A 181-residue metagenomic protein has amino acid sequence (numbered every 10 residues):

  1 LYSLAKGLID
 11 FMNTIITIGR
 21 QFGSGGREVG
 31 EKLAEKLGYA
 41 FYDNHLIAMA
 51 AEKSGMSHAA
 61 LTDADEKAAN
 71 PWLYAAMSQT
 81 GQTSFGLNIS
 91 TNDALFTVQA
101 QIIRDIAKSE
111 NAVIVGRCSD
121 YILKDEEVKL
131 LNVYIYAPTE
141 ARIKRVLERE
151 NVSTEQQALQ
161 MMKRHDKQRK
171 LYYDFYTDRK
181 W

Functional and structural regions predicted by a protein language model:
L1-F11: Short, Lys/Arg-enriched N-terminal segments with co-localized hydrophobic residues within the first ~10-30 amino acids
N13-I15: Extreme N-terminal starter segment of soluble prokaryotic enzymes
I18-E31: Glycine-rich phosphate-binding P-loop
A40-A51: Short beta-strand-centered segment that lines the nucleotide-binding/catalytic pocket of NTP-utilizing
A51-N111: ATP-dependent small-molecule kinase phosphotransfer cores that center on conserved nucleotide phosphate-binding segments
L61, N70-A76, T154-W181: Small-molecule kinase domains that catalyze NTP-dependent phosphoryl transfer to phosphate-bearing small molecules
D105, R117, Y121, T139-A141 (+2 more regions): Long, contiguous binding/interaction regions
V128-L147, M161-M162: Conserved phosphate-donor/acceptor-positioning beta-strand/loop module used by diverse small-molecule
